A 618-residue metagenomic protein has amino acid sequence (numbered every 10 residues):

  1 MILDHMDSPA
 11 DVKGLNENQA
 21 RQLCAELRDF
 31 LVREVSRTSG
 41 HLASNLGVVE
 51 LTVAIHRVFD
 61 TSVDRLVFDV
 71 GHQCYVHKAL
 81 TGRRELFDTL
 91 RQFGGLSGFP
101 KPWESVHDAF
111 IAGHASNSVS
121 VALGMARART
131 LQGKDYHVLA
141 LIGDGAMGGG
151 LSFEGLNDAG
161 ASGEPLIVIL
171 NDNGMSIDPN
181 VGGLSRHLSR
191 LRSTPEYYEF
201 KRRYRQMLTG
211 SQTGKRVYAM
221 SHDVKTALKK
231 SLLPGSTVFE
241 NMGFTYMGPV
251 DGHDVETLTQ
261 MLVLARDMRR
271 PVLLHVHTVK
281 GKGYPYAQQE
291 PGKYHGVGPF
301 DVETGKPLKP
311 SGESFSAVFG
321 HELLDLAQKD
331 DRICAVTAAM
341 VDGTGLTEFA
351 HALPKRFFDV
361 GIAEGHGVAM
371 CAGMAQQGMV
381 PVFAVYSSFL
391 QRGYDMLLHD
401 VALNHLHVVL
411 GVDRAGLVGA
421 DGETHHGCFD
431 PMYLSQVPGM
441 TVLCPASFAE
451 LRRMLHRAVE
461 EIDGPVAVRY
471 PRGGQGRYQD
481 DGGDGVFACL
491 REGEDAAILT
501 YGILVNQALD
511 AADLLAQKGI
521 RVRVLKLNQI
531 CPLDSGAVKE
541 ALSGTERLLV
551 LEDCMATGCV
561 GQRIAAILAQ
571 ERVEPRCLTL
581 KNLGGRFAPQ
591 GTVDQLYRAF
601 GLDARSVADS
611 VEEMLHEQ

Functional and structural regions predicted by a protein language model:
M1-L80, V238-F244, D251-L258, V272-V276: N-terminal amphipathic, basic-rich helices that act as targeting or association modules
H41-S162, R332-I333, T337-A338, L346-T347: Cofactor-binding active-site loop characterized by glycine-rich and histidine/acidic residues
T89-V121, L131-D135, A161-K293, P307-E322 (+9 more regions): Thiamine diphosphate
V138, I142-G155, G345, F357 (+3 more regions): Extended, hydrophobic alpha-helical segments in both membrane/secreted and soluble proteins
H295-T304: Surface-exposed loop/turn segments flanking beta-strands in extracellular/periplasmic regions
L443, A458-E460: Catalytic cores of secreted or luminal carbohydrate-active enzymes
